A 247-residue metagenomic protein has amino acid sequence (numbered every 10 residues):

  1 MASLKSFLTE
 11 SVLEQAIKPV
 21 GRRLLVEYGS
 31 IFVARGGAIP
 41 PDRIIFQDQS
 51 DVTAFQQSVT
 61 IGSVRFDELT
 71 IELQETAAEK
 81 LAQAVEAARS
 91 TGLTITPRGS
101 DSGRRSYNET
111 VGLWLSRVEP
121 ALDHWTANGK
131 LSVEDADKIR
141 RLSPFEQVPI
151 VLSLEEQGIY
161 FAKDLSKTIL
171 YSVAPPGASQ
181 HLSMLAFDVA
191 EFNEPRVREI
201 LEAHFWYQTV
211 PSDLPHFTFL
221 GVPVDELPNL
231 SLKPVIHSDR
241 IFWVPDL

Functional and structural regions predicted by a protein language model:
M1-L247: Extracytoplasmic cell-surface/polysaccharide-interacting catalytic and binding patches
